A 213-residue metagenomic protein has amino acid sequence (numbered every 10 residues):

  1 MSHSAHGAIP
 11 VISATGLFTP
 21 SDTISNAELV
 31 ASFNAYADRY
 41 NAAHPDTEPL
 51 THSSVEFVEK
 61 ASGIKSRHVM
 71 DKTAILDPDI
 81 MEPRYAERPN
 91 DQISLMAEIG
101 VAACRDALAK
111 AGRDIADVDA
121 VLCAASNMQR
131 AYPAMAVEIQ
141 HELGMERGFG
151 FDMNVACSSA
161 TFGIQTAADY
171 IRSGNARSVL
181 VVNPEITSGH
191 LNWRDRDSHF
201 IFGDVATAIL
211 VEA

Functional and structural regions predicted by a protein language model:
M1-A116, L143: Conserved "HGTGT" condensation-loop signature of ketosynthase/thiolase-family condensing enzymes that catalyze
M1-T47, T161-A213: Conserved beta-strand-centric core segments of catalytic alpha/beta enzyme folds
I12-A14, V58, A107, V118-V121 (+4 more regions): Buried hydrophobic positions in well-ordered alpha/beta secondary-structure cores of metabolic enzymes
V55, E59-I80, A125-S178: Conserved catalytic cysteine-centered active-site region of acyl-thioester-dependent Claisen-condensing enzymes
P89, I93, F149-A156, H199: Alpha-helix N-cap/helix-initiation motif
L95-E98, V155-F162, F202: A glycine-rich, Thr/Ser-enriched phosphate-binding loop motif common to dinucleotide/cofactor-binding enzymes
I115-V118, A176: Local beta-strand N-terminus motif with an aromatic residue
C123-S126, P184: An acidic- and aromatic-residue-enriched active-site/binding cleft used to recognize and process polar
